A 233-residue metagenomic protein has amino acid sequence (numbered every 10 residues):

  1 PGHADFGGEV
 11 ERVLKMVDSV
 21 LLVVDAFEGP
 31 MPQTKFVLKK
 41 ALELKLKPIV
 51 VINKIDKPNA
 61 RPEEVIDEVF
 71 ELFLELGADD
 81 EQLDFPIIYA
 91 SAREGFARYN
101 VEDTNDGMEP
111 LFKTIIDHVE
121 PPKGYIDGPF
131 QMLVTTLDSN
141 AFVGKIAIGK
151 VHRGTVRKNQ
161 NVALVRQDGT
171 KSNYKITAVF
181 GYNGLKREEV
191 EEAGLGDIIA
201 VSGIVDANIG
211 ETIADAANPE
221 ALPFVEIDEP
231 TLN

Functional and structural regions predicted by a protein language model:
P1-N233: Structural and coupling elements of P-loop NTPases
